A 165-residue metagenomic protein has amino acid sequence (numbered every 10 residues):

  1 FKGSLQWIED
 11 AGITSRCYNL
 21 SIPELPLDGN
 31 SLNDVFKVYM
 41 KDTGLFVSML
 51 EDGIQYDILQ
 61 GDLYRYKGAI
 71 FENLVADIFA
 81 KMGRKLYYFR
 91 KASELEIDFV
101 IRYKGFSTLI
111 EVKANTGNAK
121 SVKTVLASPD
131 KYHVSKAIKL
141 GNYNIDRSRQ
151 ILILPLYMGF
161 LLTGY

Functional and structural regions predicted by a protein language model:
F1-K104: Accessory nucleic acid-recognition modules appended to NTPase machines
S48, A119-K120, D146-I151: Switch/connector loops and helix/strand junctions flanking conserved nucleotide-binding motifs in nucleotide-processing
I54, L126-S128: Short, solvent-exposed amphipathic alpha-helical segments in soluble enzyme and RNA/protein-processing domains
K91, Y132-I151: Nucleic-acid nuclease catalytic cores
F106-T108, K136: Structural motif
L109-G117: Active-site ExK catalytic segment of metal-dependent nucleases
T116-V125: Active-site-adjacent loop/helix micro-motif of nuclease/hydrolase catalytic cores
Y143-Y165: Domain-level recognition of nuclease-like catalytic cores that cleave nucleotide substrates
